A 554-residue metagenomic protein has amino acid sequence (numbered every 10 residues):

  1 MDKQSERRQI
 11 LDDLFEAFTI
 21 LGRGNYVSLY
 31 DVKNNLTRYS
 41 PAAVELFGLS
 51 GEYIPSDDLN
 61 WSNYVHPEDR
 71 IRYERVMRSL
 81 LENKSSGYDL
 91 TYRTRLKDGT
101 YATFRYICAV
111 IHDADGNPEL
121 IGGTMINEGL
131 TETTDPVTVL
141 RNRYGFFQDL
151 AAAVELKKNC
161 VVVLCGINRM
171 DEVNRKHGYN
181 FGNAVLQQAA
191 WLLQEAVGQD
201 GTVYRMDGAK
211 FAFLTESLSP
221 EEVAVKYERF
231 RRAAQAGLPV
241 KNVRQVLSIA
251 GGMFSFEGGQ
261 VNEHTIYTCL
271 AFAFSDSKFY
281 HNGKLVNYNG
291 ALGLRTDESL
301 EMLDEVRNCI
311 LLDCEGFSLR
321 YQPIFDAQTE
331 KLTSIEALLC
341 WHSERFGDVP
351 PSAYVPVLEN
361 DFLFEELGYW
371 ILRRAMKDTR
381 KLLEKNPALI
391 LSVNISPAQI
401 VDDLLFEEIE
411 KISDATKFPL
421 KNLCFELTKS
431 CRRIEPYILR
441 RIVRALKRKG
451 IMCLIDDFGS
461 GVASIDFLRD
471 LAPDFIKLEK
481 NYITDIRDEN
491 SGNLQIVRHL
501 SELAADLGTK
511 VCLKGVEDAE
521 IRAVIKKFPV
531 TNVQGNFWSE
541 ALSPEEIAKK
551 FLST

Functional and structural regions predicted by a protein language model:
M1-G22, G129-L130, E257, F272-S318 (+3 more regions): C-di-GMP signaling machinery
M1-Q9, F18-T19, D31, E344 (+3 more regions): EAL-family c-di-GMP phosphodiesterase catalytic domain
E6-S62, L120: PAS-family sensory domain signal
E16-L36, R93, R295-V357, N394 (+2 more regions): Active-site core of bacterial EAL-family cyclic-dinucleotide phosphodiesterase domains
R23-Y26, G208-L214, K241-S275, G283-N289 (+2 more regions): A short glycine-enriched loop-to-beta-strand structural element that forms part of the catalytic core of nucleotide
Y106-G122, L332, S343: Short loop/turn elements at sensory-signaling interfaces that couple input to output
T133-V161, N168-Q194, Y204-G208, A212 (+5 more regions): Conserved long alpha-helical elements within nucleotide-processing catalytic cores of c-di-GMP signaling and class III
K331-E336, F362-I438, G515: Catalytic core of bacterial c-di-GMP phosphodiesterases, primarily the EAL and HD-GYP domains, capturing alpha-helical
